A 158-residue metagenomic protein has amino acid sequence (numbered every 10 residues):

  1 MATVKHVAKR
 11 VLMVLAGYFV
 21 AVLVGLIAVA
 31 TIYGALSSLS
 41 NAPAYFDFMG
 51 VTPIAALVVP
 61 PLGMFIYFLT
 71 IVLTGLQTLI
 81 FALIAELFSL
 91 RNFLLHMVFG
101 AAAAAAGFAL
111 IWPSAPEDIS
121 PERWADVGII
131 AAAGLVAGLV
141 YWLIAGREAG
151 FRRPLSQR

Functional and structural regions predicted by a protein language model:
M1-R158: Juxtamembrane/disordered regions of integral membrane proteins
